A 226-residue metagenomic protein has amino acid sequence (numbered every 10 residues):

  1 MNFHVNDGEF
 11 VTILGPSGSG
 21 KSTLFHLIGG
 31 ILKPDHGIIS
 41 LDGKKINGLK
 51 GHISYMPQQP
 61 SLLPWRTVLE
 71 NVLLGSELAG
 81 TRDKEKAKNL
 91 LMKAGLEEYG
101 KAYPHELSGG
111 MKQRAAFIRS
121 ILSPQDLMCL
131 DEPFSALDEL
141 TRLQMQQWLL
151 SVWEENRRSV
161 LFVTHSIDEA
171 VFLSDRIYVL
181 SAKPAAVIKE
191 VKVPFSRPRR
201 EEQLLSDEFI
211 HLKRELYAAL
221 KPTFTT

Functional and structural regions predicted by a protein language model:
L14-P16: The feature captures the beta-strand-to-loop junction immediately N-terminal to the Walker
G29: Helix-to-loop junction immediately C-terminal to a conserved catalytic motif
G37-G48: Conserved ABC transporter NBD signature motif
M56, F117: Hydrophobic anchor residue at the start of the ABC signature
T81-Y99: Conserved ABC ATPase "signature" region
Y103-L107, M111: Conserved ABC ATPase signature
L122-D126: A short, proline-enriched helix->beta-strand linker immediately N-terminal to the Walker B motif in ABC-type P-loop
